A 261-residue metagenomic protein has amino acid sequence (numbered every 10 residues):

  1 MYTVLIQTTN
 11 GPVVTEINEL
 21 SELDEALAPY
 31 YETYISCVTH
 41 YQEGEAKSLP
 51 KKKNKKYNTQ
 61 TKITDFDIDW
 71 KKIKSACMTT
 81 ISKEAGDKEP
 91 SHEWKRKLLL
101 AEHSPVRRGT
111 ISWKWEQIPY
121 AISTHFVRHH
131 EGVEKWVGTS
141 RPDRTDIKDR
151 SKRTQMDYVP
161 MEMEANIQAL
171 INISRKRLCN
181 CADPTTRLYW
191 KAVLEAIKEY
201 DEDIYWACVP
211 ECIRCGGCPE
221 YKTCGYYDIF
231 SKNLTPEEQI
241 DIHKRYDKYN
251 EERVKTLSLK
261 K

Functional and structural regions predicted by a protein language model:
M1-K261: Family-specific signature for flavin-dependent thymidylate synthase
